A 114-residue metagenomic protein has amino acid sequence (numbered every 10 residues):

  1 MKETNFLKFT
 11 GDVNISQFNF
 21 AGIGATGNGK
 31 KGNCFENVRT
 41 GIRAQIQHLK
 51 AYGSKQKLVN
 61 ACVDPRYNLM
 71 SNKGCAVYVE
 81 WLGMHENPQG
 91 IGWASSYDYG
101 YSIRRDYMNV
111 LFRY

Functional and structural regions predicted by a protein language model:
K2-Y114: Catalytic cores of secreted/periplasmic lytic hydrolases that degrade extracellular macromolecules
